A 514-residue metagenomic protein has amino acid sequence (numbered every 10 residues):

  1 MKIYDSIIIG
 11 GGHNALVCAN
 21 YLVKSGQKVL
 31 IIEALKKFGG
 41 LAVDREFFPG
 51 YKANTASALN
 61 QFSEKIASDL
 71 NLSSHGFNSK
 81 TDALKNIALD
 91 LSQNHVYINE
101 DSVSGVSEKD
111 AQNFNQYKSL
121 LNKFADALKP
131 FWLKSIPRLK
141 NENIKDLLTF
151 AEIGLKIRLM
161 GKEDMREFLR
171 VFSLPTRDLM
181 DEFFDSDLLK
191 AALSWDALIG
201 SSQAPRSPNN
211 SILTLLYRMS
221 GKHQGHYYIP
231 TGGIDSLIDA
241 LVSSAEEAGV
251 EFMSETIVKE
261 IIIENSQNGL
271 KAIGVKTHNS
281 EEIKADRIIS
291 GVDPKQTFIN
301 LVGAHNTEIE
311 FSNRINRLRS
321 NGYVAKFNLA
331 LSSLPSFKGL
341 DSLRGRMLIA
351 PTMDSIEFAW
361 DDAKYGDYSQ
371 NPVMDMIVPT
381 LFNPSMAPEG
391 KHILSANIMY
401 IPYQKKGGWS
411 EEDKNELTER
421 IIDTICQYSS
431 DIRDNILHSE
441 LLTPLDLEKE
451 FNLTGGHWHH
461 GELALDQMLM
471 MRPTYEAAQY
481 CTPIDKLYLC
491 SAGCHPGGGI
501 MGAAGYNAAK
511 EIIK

Functional and structural regions predicted by a protein language model:
K2-E142, H460: N-terminal glycine-rich phosphate/pyrophosphate-binding loop and immediately adjacent elements
N78-K80, E251-M253, L437: General small-molecule cofactor/ligand-binding pocket signal
S92-S207: Rossmann-like flavin
S186, K190-P205, S369-I377, D431-H495: A glycine-rich dinucleotide-binding beta-alpha-beta segment and adjacent secondary-structure elements that constitute
Y217-A272: Helical element adjacent to the flavin cofactor pocket in flavoenzyme catalytic cores
I229-T231, I257-A387: Mid-domain catalytic core of redox enzymes that form a hydrophobic substrate pocket/lid adjacent to a catalytic redox
S332-E450: C-terminal segments that line or cap access tunnels to active or ligand-binding sites in enzymes and enzyme-associated
A492-I513: A conserved FAD-binding loop/helix module that cradles the flavin
